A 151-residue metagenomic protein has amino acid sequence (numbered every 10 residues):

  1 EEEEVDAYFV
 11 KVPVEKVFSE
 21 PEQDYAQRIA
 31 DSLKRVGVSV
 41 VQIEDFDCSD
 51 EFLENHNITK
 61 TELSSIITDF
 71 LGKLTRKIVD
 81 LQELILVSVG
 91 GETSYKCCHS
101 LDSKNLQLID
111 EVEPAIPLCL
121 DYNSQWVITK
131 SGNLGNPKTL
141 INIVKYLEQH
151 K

Functional and structural regions predicted by a protein language model:
E1-K151: Active-site catalytic microenvironments in core metabolic enzymes, especially phosphate/sugar-handling
